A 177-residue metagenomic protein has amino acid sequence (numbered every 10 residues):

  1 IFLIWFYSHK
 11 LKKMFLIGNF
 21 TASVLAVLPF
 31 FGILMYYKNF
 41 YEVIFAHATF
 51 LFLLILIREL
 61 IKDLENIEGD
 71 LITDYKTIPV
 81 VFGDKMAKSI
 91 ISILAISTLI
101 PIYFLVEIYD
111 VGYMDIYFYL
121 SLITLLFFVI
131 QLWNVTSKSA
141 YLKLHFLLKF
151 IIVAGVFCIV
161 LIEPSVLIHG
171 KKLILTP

Functional and structural regions predicted by a protein language model:
I1-P177: Multi-pass alpha-helical membrane architecture of UbiA-family and related isoprenoid/lipid prenyltransferases
